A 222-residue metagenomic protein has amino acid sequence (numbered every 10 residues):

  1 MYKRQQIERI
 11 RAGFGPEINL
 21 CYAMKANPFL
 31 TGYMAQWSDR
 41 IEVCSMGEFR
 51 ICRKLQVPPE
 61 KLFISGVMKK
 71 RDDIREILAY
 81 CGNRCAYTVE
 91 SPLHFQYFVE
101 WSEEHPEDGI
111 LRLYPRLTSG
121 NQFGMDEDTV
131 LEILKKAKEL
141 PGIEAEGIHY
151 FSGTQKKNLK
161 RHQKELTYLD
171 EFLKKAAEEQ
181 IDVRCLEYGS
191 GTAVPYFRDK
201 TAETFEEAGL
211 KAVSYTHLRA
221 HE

Functional and structural regions predicted by a protein language model:
M1, V130, L166-L169, F205-V213: Amphipathic alpha-helical segments in well-structured domains
M1-Q5, T216-E222: Conserved small/polar residues in nucleotide/adenosyl-binding loops
R4-G13: An N-cap/entry alpha-helix motif that binds or orients negatively charged groups
G15-C185: Active-site-proximal beta-alpha core segment in soluble small-molecule metabolic enzymes
V99, F197, H217: A short local structural element in Rossmann-fold oxidoreductases
K136-G142, E207-R219: Extended low-complexity acidic/polar segments
N158-K164, P195-G209: Short glycine/threonine-rich loop-to-helix capping motif typified by GTGT followed within a few residues by an Asp-Pro
V183-K200: Active-site-proximal loop/short-helix segments that contain or immediately flank catalytic acid/base residue(s)
